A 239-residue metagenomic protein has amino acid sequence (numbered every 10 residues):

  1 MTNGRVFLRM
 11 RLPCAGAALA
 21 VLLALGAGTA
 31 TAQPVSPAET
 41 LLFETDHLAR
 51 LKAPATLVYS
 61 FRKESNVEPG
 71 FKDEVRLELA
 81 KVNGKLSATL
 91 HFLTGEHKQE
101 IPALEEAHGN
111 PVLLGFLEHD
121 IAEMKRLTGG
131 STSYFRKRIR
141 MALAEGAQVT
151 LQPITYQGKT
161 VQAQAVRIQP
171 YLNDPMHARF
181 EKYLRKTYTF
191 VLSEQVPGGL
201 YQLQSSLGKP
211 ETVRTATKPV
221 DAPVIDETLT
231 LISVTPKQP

Functional and structural regions predicted by a protein language model:
M1-R11: N-terminal secretory signal peptides that target proteins for export/translocation
A15-G26: Bacterial N-terminal signal peptides
G28-A32: Sec/Tat signal peptide C-region and signal peptidase I cleavage site
Q33-L104, G130-P239: Acidic, serine/threonine-rich low-complexity disordered tracts
L90-F92, K98-E123: Surface-exposed, glycine/proline- and aromatic-rich loop segments on solvent-exposed faces across compartments
H119-G129, S133: Extracellular/luminal beta-rich ligand-recognition and adhesion surfaces characterized by aromatic-Gly/Pro-enriched
